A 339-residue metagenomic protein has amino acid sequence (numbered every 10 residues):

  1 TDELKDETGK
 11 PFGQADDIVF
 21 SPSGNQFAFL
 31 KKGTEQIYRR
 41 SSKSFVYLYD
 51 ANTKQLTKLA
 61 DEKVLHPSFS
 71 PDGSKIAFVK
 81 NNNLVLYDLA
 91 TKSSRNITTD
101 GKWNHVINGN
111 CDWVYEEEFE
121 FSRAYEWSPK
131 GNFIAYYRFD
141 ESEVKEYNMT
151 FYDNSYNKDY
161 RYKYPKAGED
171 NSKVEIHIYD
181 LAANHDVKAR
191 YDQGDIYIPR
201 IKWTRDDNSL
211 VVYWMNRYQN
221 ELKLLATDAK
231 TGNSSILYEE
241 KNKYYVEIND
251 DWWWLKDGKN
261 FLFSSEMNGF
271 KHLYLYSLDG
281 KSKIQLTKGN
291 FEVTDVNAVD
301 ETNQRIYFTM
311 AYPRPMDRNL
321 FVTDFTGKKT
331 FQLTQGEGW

Functional and structural regions predicted by a protein language model:
T1-W339: Beta-propeller folds
